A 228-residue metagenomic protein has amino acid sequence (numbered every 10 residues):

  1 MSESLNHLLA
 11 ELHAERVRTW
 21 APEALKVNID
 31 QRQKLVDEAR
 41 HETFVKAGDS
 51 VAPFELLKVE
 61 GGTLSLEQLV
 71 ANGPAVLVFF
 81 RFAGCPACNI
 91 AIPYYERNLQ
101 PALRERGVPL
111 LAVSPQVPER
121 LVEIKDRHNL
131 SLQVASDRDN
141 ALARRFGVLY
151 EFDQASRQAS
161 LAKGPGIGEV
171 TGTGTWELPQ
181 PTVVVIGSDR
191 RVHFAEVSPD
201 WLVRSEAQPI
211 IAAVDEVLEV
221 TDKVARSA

Functional and structural regions predicted by a protein language model:
M1-S50, A228: N-terminal targeting signals for export/organelle localization
Q33-G73: Long amphipathic N-terminal alpha/beta scaffold segment
L66-Y95: Short active-site neighborhood of thiol/selenol oxidoreductases, capturing the structured segment around
I92-R145: Structural microenvironment flanking redox-active thiols in thiol-disulfide oxidoreductases
D137-V203: Thiol/selenol-based redox catalytic cores and closely related redox-interacting motifs
W201-V220: A short, polar/charged loop-to-alpha-helix boundary motif
T221-A228: Cysteine/selenocysteine-centered motifs that mediate thiol-based redox chemistry or coordinate metal-sulfur cofactors
